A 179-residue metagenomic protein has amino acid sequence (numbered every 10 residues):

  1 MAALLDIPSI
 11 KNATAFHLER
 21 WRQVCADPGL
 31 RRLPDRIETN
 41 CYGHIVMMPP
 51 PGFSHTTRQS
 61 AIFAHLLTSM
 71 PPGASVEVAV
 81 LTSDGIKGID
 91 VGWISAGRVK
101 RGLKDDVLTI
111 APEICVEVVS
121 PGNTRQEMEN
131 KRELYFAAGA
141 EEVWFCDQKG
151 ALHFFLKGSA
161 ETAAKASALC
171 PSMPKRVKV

Functional and structural regions predicted by a protein language model:
M1-V179: Gly/Pro/Ser/Thr-rich low-complexity, intrinsically disordered segments predominantly at protein N-termini
